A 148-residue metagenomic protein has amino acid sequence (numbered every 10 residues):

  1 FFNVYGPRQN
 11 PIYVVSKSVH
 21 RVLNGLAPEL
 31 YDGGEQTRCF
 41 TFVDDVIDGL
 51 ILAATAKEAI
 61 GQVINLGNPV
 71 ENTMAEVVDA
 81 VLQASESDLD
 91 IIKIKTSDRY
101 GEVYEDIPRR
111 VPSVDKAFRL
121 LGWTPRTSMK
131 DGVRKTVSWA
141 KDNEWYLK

Functional and structural regions predicted by a protein language model:
F1-Y13, T37: Flexible, glycine-rich beta-alpha linker
V22-K148: C-terminal substrate-binding subdomain of Rossmann-fold SDR/epimerase-dehydratase oxidoreductases
